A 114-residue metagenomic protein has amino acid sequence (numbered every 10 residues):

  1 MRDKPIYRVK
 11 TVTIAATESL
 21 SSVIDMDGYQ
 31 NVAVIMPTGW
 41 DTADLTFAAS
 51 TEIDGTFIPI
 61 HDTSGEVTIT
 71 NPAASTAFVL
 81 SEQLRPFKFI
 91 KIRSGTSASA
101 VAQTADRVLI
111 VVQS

Functional and structural regions predicted by a protein language model:
M1-Y7: Extended, low-complexity segments enriched in Ser/Thr/Gly and acidic residues that occur primarily in surface-exposed
K10, A15-Y29, D44, H61-S114: Beta-sandwich interaction modules
Q30-T38: Hydrophobic beta-strand segments within beta-rich accessory/binding domains
W40-P59, I110: Short, surface-exposed beta-strand/strand-loop-strand elements in extracellular ectodomains
